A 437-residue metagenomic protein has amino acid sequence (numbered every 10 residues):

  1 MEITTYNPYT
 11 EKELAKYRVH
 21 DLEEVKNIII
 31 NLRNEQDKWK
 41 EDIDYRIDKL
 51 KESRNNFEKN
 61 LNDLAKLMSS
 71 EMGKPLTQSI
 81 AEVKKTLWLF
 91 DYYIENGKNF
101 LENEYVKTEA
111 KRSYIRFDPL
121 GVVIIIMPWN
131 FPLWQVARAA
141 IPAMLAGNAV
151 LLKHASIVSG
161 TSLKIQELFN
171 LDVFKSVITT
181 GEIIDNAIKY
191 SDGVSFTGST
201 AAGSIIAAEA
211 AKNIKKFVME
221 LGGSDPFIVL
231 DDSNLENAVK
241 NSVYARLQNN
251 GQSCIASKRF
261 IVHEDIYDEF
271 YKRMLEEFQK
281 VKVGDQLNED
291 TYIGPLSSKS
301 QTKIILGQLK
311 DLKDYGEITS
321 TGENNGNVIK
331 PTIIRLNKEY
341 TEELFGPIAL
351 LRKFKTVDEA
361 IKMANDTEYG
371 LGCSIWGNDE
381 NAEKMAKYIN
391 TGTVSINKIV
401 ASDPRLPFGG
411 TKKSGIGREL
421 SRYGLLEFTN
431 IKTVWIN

Functional and structural regions predicted by a protein language model:
M1-K111: N-terminal Rossmann-like NAD(P)+-binding subdomain of aldehyde/semialdehyde dehydrogenases
T5-Y9, A187, V218-L221, N249-C254 (+3 more regions): Short, flexible turn/loop "capping" segments at secondary-structure junctions
T10-K16, Y190, N324-N437: Conserved C-terminal structural/oligomerization subdomain of aldehyde/semialdehyde dehydrogenase
E11, R46, M68, F90 (+9 more regions): Residue-level signal for inorganic ion chemistry
A15-V19, N34-W39, I125, F227-V229 (+5 more regions): Short, well-ordered beta-strand elements within core beta-sheets of diverse protein domains
Q36-K40, R54-L61, A65, M72 (+15 more regions): Structural signal for hydrophobic packing residues in well-ordered secondary-structure cores of soluble enzyme domains
V106-N237, F354: Rossmann-like NAD(P) dinucleotide-binding subdomain of oxidoreductase/dehydrogenase enzymes
A201-L336, I396: ALDH superfamily catalytic-core signature
